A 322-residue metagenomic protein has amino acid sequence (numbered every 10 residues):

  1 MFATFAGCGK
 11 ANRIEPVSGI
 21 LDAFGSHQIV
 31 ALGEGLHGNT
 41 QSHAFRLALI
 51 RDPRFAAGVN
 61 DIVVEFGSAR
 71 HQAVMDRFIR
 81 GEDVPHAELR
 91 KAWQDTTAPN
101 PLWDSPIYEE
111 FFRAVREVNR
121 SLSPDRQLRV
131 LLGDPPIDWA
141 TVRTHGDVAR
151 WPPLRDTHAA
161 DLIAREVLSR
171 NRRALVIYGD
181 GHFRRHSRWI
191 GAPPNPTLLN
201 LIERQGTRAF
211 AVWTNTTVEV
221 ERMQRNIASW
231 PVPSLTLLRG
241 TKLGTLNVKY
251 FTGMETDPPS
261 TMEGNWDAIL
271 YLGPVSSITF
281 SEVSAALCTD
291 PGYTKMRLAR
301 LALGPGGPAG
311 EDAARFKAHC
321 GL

Functional and structural regions predicted by a protein language model:
F2-L322: Compositional signal for N-terminal targeting/processing segments
